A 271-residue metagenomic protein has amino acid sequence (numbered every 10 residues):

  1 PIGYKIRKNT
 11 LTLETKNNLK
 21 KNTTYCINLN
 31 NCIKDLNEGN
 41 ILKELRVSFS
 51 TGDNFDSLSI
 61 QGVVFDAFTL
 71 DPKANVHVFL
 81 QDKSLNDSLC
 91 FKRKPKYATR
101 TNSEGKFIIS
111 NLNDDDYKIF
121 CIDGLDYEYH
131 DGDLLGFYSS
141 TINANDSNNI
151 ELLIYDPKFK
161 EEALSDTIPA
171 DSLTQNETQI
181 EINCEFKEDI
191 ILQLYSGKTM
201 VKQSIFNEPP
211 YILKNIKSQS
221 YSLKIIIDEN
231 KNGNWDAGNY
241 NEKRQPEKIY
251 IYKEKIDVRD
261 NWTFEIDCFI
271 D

Functional and structural regions predicted by a protein language model:
P1-E104, I108-N111, D116-K118, L135 (+1 more regions): Acidic, low-complexity Ser/Thr/Gly/Pro-rich repeat segments typical of extracellular/periplasmic and surface-exposed
N17, N111-N113, I182-F186, N215: Non-cytosolic beta-sheet module surface loops
N22, N102-L125, N207-N230, N241: Short Pro-Gly-centered beta-turn/loop motif in secreted/extracellular proteins
C26-D53, I142-A170: Short, structured interface segments
K43, D123-E161, E229-D271: Structured interaction patches on ligand/partner-binding surfaces of diverse proteins
D56-S57, D87-S88, L134, D146-S147 (+2 more regions): Coil residues (strongly favoring Ser/Thr
L58-A67, S165-D166, N176-F186: A short, amphipathic beta-strand motif
S59, N75-H77, D116, E177-Q179 (+2 more regions): Exposed beta-strand and adjacent loop surfaces of beta-rich binding modules that mediate intermolecular recognition
